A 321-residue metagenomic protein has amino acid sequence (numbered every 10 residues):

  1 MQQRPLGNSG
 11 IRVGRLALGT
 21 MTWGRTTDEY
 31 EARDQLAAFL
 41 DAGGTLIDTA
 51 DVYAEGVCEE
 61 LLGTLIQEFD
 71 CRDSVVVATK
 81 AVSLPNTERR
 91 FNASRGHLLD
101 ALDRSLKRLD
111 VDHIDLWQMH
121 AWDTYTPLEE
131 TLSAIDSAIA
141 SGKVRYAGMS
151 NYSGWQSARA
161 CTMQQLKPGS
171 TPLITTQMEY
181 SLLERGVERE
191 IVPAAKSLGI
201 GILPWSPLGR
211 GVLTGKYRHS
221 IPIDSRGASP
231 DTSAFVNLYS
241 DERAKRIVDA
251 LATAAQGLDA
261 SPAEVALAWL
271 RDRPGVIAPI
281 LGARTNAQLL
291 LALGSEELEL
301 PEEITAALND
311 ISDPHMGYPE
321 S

Functional and structural regions predicted by a protein language model:
M1-V75: N-terminal binding-site loop/beta-alpha segment at the start of enzyme catalytic domains that lines or forms
G7-W23, A78-R90, H113, Q118: N-terminal small/glycine-rich loop or linker at the start of catalytic domains across soluble metabolic enzymes
N8, T64-D73, L106-D110, I139 (+1 more regions): Acidic (Asp/Glu)-rich catalytic clusters
I11-L16, G43-L46, C71-V75, V111-D115 (+5 more regions): Short, well-ordered coil/turn segments that N-cap beta-strands
L18, T49, T79, L116-M119 (+4 more regions): Conserved beta-strand positions
T27-F39, A93-L109, S157-C161: Short, acidic/polar
L106-T124: Active-site groove signature of glycoside hydrolases
D123-D310: Beta/alpha (TIM)-barrel catalytic core signal, keyed to glycine-rich beta->alpha loops juxtaposed to Asp/Glu that bind
